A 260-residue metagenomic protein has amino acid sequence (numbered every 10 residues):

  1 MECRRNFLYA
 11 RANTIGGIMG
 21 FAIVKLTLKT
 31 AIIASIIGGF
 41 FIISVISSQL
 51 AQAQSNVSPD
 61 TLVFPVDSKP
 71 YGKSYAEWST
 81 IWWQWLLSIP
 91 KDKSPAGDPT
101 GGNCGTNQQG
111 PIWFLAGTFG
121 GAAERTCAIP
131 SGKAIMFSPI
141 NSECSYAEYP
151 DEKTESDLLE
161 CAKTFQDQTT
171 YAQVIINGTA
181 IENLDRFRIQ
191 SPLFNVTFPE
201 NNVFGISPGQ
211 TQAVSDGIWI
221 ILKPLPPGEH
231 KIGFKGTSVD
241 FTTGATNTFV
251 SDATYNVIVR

Functional and structural regions predicted by a protein language model:
M1-L28: N-terminal secretory signal peptides that target proteins for export/translocation
A31-V45: Bacterial N-terminal signal peptides
I46-Q52: Sec/Tat signal peptide C-region and signal peptidase I cleavage site
Q54-P111, F249-D252, I258-R260: N-terminal segment immediately downstream of the Sec signal-peptide cleavage site in secreted/extracellular proteins
S68, S191, A213-V214, K235-T237: Surface-exposed extracytoplasmic segments
P111-P199: Extracellular-facing segments of soluble proteins and assemblies that are Gly/Ser/Thr-biased and enriched in aromatics
I135-F137, V174, P227-G236: Short, well-structured beta-strand segments within conserved domains
N202-E229, T237-T248: Exposed beta-sheet edge/beta-hairpin loop segments within beta-rich domains
